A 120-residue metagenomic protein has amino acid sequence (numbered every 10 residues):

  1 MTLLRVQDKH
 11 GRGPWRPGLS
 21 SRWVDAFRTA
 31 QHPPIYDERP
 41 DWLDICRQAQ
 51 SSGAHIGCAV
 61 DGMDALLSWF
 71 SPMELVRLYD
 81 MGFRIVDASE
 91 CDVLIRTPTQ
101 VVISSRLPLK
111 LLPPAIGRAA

Functional and structural regions predicted by a protein language model:
M1-G53, L67, P72-F83, D87 (+2 more regions): ADP-ribose/NAD+-binding catalytic cleft of ART/PARP-like enzymes
S21, G62, S105-R106: Compositionally biased regions
S52-D64: A short, exposed loop/beta-hairpin motif centered on an aromatic-Gly-Thr core
T97-A120: Active-site-proximal loop/hinge segments that shape catalytic or ion-binding/gating pockets
